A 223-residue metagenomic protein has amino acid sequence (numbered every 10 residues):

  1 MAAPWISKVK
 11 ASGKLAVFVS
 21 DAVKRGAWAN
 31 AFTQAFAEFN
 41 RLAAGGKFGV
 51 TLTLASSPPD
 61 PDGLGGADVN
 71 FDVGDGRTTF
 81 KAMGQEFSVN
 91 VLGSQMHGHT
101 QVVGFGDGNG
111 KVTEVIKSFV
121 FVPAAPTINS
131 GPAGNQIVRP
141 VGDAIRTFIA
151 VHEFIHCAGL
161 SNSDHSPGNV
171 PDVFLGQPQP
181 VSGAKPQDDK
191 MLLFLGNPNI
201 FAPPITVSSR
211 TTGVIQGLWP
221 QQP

Functional and structural regions predicted by a protein language model:
M1-A27, F36, R41, L92-K111 (+3 more regions): Disordered inhibitory propeptide/activation segment of secreted metzincin zinc metalloprotease zymogens, centered on
A11-F18, D68-N70, S118, D189-M191: Hydrophobic beta-strand segments of well-ordered beta-sheets in folded domains
K14, K47-T51, L192: Residues at or immediately flanking beta-strands
V17, F39, V120-V122, P171 (+2 more regions): Bulky hydrophobic/aromatic "packing anchor" residues in well-ordered structure
V17-W28, N129-V141, N199-I205: Second-shell loop/turn segments in exported
A29-P180: Metzincin-family zinc-dependent endopeptidase catalytic domain
A184-F201: Short helix/strand-capping connector loops at secondary-structure junctions
